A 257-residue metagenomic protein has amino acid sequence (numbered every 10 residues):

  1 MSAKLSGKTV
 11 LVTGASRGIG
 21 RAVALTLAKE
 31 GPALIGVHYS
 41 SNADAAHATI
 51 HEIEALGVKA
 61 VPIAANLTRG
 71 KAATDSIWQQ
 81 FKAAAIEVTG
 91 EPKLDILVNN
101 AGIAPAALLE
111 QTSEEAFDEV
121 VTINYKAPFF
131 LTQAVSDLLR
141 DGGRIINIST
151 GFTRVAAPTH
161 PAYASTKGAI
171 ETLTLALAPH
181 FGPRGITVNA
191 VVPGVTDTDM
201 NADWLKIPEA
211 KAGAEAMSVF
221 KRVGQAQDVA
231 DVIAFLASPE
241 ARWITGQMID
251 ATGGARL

Functional and structural regions predicted by a protein language model:
S16-R17: Conserved glycine-rich cofactor-binding loop
P32-A48: Conserved glycine-rich Rossmann-like NAD(P)H-binding loop of the short-chain dehydrogenase/reductase
L108-L109, S113-V121, A214: Substrate-binding pocket helix/loop in short-chain dehydrogenase/reductase
T112, A156-S165, A176: Active-site loop-to-helix junction immediately N-terminal to the catalytic Tyr of the SDR YXXXK motif in Rossmann-fold
T132, T166, T174: Active-site helix of classical SDR
D137, P179-P183, R242: Alpha-helical segment proximal to the catalytic Tyr-Lys
V155, I233-A234, T245-L257: Short C-terminal tail/terminal secondary-structure segment of NAD(P)H-dependent dehydrogenase/reductase domains
